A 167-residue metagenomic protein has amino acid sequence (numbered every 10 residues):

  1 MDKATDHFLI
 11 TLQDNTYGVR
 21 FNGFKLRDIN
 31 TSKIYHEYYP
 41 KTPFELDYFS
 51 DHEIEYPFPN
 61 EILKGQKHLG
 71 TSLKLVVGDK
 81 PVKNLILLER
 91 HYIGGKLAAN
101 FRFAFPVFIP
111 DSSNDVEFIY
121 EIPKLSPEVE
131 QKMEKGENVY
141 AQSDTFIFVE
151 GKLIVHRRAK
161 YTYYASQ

Functional and structural regions predicted by a protein language model:
M1-I109, M133-A141, F148-Q167: N-terminal onset of structured domains
S72, D115-P123: Exposed aromatic-hydrophobic patches
E121-M133: Signal that preferentially marks extracellular ectodomain short beta-strand elements of beta-sandwich modules
